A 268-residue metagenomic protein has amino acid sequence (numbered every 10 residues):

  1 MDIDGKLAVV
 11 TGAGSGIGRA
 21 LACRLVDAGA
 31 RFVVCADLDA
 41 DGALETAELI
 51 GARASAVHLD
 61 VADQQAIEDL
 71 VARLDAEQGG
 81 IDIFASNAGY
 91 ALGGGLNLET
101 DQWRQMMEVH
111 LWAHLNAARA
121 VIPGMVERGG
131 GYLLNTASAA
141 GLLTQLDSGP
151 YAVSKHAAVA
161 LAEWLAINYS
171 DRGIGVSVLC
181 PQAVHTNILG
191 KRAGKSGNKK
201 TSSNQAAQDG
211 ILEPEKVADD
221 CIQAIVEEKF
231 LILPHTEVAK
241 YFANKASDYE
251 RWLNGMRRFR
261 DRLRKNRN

Functional and structural regions predicted by a protein language model:
G14-S15: Conserved glycine-rich cofactor-binding loop
A28, L143, W164-I174: Active-site-adjacent segment of SDR/Rossmann-fold oxidoreductases
A30-E45: Conserved glycine-rich Rossmann-like NAD(P)H-binding loop of the short-chain dehydrogenase/reductase
E68, Y90-R104, D147-P150: Conserved mid-core segment of classical short-chain dehydrogenase/reductases
A118, S154: Active-site helix of classical SDR
S138: Residue(s) in the substrate-gating loop at a strand-loop-helix junction that position the organic substrate next
N168-T236: SDR active-site lid
